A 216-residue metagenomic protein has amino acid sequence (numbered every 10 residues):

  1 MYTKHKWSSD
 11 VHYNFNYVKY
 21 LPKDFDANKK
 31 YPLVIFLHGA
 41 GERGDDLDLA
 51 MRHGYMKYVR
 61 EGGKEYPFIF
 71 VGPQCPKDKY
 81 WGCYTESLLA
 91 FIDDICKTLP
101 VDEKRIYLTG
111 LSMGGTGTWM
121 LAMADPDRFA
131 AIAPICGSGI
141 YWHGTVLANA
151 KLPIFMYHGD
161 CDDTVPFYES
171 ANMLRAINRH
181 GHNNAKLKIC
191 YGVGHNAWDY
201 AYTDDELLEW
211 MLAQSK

Functional and structural regions predicted by a protein language model:
M1-L33, T109-L111, T116, L121 (+4 more regions): A domain-start/cap signature at the N-terminus of enzymes
K23-K29, P76-M113: Gly/Ser-rich "nucleophile elbow"/oxyanion-hole loop immediately N-terminal to the catalytic nucleophile in hydrolases
L33, L37-L89: Active-site machinery of serine-nucleophile hydrolases
I35-L37, I135, C190: Alpha/beta-hydrolase
L47-G62, G137-A148, Y168, N172: Alpha-helical scaffolding within the catalytic cores of extracellular/periplasmic polymer-degrading hydrolases
Y66-F68, N149-I154: Short, proline-enriched alpha-helix->beta-strand connector loops that line the catalytic pocket of alpha/beta-hydrolase
C96-T98, K104-N149: Primarily recognizes the serine-hydrolase "nucleophile elbow" in alpha/beta-hydrolase and SGNH/GDSL folds
F155-Y157, C161-K216: C-terminal catalytic histidine-bearing segment of alpha/beta-hydrolase fold enzymes
